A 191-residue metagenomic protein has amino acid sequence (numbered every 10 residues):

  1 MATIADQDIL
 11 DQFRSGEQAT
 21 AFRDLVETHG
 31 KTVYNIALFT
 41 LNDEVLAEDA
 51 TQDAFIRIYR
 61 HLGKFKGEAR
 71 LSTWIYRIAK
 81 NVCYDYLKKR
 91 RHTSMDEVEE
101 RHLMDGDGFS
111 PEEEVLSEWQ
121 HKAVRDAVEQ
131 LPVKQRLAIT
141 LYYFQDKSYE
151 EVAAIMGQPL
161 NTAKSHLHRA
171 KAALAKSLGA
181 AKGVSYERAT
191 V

Functional and structural regions predicted by a protein language model:
A2-D8, H92-S117, H121, S148: Internal acidic/polar
A2-T3, Q12, S117, A123 (+3 more regions): C-terminal edge and immediately downstream basic/flexible tail or linker adjoining helix-turn-helix-like DNA-binding
R14-D24, Y34-D53, L160, K182-S185: Short, charged helix-capping/linker segments at alpha-helix termini
R14-S15, N42, D53-R70, K89-R90: Sigma70-family region 2
V26-E44, H61, V128, A173 (+1 more regions): Amphipathic, Lys/Arg- and hydrophobic-enriched alpha-helical face
N35, D49-I56, A69-N81: Structural recognition of an alpha-helix C-terminal capping motif at a helix-to-coil junction
K64-K66, R77-E97, S117: Arg/Lys-rich amphipathic alpha helix in sigma70-family domain 2
A138-Y142: A short pre-motif secondary-structure segment
